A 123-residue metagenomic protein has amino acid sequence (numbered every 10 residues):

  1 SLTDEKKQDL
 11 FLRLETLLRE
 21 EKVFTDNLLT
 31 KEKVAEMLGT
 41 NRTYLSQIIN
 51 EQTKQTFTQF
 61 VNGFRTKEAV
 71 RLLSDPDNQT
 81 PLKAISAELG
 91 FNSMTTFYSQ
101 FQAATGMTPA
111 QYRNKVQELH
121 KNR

Functional and structural regions predicted by a protein language model:
S1-A87, Q100-A103, A110-R123: Membrane-proximal linker segments that couple transmembrane helices to downstream signaling/catalytic modules
T43, M94-T95: Key DNA-contact positions within bacterial/archaeal DNA-binding proteins
K83, N92-M94: Short, polar N-cap/turn motifs at the start of nucleic acid-interacting alpha helices
T95-T96, T105: Ser/Thr-centric signal marking residues that sit in or immediately flank functional binding/regulatory motifs
